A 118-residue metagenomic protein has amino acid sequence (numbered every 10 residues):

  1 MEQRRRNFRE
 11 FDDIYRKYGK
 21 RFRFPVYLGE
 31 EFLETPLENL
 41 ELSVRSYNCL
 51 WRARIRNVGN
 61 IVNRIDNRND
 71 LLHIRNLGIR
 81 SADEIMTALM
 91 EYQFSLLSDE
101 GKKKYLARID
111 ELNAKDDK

Functional and structural regions predicted by a protein language model:
E2-K118: Compact, charge-rich alpha-helical regulatory domains located at protein termini
